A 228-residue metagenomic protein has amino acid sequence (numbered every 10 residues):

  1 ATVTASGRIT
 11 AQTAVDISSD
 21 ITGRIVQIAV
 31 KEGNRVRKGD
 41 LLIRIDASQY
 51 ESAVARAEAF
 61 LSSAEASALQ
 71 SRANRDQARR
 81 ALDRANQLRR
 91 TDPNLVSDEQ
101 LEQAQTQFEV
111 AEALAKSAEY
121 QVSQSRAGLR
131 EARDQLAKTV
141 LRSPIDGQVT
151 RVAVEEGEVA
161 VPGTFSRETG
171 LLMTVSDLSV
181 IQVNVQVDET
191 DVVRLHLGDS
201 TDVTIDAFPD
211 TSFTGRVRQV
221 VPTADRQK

Functional and structural regions predicted by a protein language model:
T2-S63, T91-V96, V152-E155, V187-D191 (+1 more regions): Long, amphipathic coiled-coil "stalk"/hairpin helices in large membrane-associated assemblies
V3-D20, I25, A127-P144, L171-D177 (+2 more regions): Short beta-strand-turn/beta-hairpin segments enriched in glycine/proline and small hydrophobics that form edge-strand
G7, I25, G33-L42, A85 (+4 more regions): A structural signal for short beta-strand/turn segments enriched in small hydrophobics and glycine
D20, E51, R84, S117-V159 (+2 more regions): Elongated periplasmic alpha-helical coiled-coil
D20, I28, I45, S71 (+6 more regions): Structural motif
R56-N74, G128-R151, R194-D206: Generic detector of contiguous secondary-structure segments
S62-K116: Alpha-helical hairpins and coiled-coil heptad-repeat segments
D146, T150-V154, E158, E168-L171 (+2 more regions): Beta-strand/loop subdomains of soluble extracytoplasmic proteins
